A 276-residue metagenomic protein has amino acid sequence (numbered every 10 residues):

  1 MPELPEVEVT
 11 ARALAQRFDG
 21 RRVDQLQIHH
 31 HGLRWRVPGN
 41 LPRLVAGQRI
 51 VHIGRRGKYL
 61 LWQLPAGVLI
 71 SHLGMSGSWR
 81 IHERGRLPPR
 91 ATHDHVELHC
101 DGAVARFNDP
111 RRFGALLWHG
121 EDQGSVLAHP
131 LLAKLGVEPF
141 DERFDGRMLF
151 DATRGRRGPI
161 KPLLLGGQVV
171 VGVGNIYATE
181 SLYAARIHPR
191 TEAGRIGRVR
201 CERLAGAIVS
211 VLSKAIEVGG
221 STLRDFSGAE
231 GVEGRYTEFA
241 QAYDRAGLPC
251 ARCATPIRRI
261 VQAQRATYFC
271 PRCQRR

Functional and structural regions predicted by a protein language model:
M1-G120, S125-V126, R198, R245: Gly/Gly-Pro- and Ser/Thr-rich, intrinsically disordered tail segments characteristic of DNA damage-repair and tolerance
M1-L4, P139, R143, G197-A205: Generic detection of long, well-ordered alpha-helical segments
R22-N40, G54, M148-R276: Basic, nucleic-acid-binding surfaces and adjacent catalytic neighborhoods in DNA/RNA-processing proteins
L69-G172, Y177-A184, E192: Phosphate/anion-contacting hairpin/loop surfaces
